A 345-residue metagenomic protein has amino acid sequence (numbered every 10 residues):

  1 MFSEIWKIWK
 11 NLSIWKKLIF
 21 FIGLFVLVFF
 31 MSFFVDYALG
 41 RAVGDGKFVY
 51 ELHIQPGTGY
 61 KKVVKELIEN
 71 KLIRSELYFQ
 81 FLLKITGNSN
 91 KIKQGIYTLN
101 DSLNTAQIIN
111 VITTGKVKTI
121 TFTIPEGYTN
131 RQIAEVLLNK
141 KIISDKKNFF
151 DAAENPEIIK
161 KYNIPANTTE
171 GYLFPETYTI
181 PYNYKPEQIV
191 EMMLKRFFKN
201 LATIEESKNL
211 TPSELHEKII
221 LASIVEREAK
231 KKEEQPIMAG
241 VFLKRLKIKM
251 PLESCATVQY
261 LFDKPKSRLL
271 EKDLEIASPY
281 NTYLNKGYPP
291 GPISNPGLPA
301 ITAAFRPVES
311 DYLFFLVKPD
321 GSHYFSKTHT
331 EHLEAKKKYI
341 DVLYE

Functional and structural regions predicted by a protein language model:
F2-K47: N-terminal type II signal-anchor transmembrane helix that functions as the membrane-insertion/stop-transfer segment
S3-K17, E69, D151, P156-K161 (+1 more regions): Polar/charged alpha-helical tracts
I14-W15, V63, E334: Intrinsically disordered, low-complexity sequence elements enriched in Ser/Thr/Gly/Pro
F20, L24, S32, T98-L103 (+2 more regions): Short N-terminal signal/transit or membrane-insertion segments and the immediately adjacent low-complexity/disordered
S32-L201: Signal peptide-directed extracytoplasmic domains
G59, T123, V136, K140-I143 (+2 more regions): Bacterial extracytoplasmic/cell-wall-associated proteins, especially those involved in peptidoglycan
